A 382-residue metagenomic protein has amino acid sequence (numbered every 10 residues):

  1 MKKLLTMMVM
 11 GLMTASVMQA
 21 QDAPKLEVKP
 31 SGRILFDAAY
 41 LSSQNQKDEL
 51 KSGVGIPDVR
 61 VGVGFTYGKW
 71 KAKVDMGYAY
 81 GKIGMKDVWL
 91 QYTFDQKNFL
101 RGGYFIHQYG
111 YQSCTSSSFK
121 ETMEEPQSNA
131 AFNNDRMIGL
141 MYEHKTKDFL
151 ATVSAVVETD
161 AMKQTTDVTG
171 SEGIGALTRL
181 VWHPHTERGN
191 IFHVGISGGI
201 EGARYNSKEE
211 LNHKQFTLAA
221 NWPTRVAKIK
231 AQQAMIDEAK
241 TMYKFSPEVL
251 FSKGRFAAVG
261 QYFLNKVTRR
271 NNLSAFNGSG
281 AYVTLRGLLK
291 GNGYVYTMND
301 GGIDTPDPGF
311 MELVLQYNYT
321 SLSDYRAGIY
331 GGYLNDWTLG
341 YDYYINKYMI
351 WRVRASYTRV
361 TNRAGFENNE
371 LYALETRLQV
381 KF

Functional and structural regions predicted by a protein language model:
M1-A23: Bacterial Sec-dependent N-terminal signal peptides
T14-A15, W70, F366: Hydrophobic alpha-helical membrane context
Q21, Q127-N129, K230-I236: Short, P/G- and charge-enriched loop/turn segments at secondary-structure junctions
A23-S43, E49-A161, D167-R204, L289 (+3 more regions): Outer membrane beta-barrel
K47-D48, E210-F382: Outer-membrane beta-barrel pore domains
G84, Q112-S113, K163, R269-N272 (+1 more regions): A short, polar/proline- and glycine-enriched secondary-structure boundary/capping micro-motif
Q164-G170, R204-L211, R270, S274: Intrinsically disordered, low-complexity coil segments
I191-L218, E238: Extended ligand-binding clefts on enzyme/binding-domain cores
